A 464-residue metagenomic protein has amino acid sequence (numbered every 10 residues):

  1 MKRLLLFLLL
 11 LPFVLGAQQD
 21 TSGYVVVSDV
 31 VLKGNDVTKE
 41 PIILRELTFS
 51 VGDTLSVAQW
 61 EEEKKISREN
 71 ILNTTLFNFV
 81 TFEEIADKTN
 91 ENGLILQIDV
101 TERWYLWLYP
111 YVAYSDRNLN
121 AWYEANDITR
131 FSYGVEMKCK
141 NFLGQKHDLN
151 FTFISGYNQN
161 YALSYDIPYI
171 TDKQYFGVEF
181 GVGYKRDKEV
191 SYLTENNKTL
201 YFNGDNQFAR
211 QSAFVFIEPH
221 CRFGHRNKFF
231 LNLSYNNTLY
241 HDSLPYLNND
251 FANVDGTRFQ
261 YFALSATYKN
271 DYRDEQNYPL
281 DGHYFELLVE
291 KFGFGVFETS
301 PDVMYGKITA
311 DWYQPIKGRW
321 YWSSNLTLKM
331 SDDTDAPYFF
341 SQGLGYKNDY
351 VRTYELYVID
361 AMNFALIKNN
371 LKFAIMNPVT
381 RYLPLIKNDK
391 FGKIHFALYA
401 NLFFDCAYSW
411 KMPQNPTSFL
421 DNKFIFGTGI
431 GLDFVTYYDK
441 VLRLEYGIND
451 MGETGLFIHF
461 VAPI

Functional and structural regions predicted by a protein language model:
M1-S22, I464: Bacterial Sec-dependent N-terminal signal peptides
Q18-N118, E136, N150-Y169, P301-A310 (+3 more regions): Periplasmic polypeptide-binding modules associated with outer-membrane biogenesis and secretion
N73, V100-S265, N270-R273, G343-D349 (+3 more regions): Gram-negative/organellar outer-membrane beta-barrel architecture
G183-D187, N236-T238, L288-F294, K329-D333 (+1 more regions): Short glycine-rich beta-strand segments
N232, S323-T327, N401: Outer-envelope exported proteins of Gram-negative bacteria
D250-A252, Q260, F339-Y350, Y408-D421 (+1 more regions): Solvent-exposed, glycine/polar-rich loop segments of beta-barrel outer-membrane systems
Y261-K393: C-terminal outer-membrane beta-barrel translocator/porin domains of Gram-negative envelope proteins and their
A374-P378, P384-I386, K390-T428: Outer-membrane beta-barrel transmembrane domain signature
